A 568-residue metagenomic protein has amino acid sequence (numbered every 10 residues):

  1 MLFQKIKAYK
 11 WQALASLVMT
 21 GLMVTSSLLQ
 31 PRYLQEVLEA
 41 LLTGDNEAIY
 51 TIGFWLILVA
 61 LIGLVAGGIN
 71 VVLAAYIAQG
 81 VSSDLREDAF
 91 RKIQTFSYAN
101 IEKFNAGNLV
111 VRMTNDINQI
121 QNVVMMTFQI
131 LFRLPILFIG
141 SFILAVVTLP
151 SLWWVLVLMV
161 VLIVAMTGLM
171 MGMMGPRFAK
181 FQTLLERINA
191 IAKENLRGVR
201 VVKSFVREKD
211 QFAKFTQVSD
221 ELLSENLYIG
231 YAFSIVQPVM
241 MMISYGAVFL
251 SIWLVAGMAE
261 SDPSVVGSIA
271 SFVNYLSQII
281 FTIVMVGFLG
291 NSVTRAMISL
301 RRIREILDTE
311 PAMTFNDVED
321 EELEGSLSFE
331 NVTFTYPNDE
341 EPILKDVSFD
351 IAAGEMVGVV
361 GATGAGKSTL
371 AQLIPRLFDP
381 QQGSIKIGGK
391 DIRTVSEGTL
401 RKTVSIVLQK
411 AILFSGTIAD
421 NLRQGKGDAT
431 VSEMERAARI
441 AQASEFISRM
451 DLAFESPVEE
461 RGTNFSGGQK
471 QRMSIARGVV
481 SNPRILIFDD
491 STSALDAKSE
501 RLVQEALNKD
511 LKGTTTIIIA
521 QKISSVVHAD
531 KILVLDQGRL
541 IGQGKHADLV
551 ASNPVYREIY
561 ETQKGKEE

Functional and structural regions predicted by a protein language model:
M1-A8, L109: A short amphipathic helical element positioned immediately N-terminal to and/or at the very start of a transmembrane
K7, W11-I69, L73, V146-S151 (+1 more regions): Transmembrane helix-loop-helix hairpins at lipid-water interfaces of multipass membrane proteins, especially the type-1
A8-K10, T95-A99, N115-V124, F128 (+8 more regions): An intracellular "coupling" helix at the cytosolic face of ABC transporter transmembrane type-1 domains
V18, S26, A48, A66 (+4 more regions): Hydrophobic alpha-helical transmembrane segments of ABC transporter permease domains
L28-R32, G68, V72, F138 (+5 more regions): Membrane-embedded alpha-helical segments of multi-pass transporters/permeases
T43, Q79, E87-V111, N115-I117 (+5 more regions): Short intracellular "coupling" helices and adjacent cytoplasmic loop segments at the cytosolic face of multi-pass
D45, L144-V161, Y228-R302, I306-L307: Helix-loop-helix
E322-E568: ABC-type nucleotide-binding domain
